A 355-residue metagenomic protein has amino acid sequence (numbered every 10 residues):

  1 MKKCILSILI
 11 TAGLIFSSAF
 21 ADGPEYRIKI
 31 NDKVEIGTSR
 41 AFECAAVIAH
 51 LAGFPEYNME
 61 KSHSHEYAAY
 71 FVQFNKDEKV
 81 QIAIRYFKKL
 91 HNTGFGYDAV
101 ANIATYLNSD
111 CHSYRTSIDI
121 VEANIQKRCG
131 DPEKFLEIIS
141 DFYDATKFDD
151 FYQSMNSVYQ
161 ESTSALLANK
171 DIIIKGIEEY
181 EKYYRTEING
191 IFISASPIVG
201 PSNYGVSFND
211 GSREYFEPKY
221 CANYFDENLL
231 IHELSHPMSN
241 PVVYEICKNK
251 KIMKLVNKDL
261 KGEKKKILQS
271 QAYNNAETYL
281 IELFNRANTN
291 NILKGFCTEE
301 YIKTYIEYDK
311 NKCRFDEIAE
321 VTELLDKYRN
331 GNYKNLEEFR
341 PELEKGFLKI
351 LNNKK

Functional and structural regions predicted by a protein language model:
S7-I15: Bacterial N-terminal signal peptides
D22-C111, C313-E337: N-terminal mature-domain "stem" immediately C-terminal to a signal peptide or N-terminal signal-anchor/transmembrane
V80-I173: Long, mid-chain structured domain cores
R115-N124, I177-K182, S194-E227: Active-site scaffold of zinc-dependent metalloenzymes
F151-F208: Auxiliary, metal-adjacent structural segments of Zn-dependent hydrolase domains
Y224-K248: Active-site recognition of the HExxH zinc-binding catalytic motif
V242-L268: Post-HEXXH active-site segment of zinc metalloproteases
A287-K355: Pan-zinc metallopeptidase signature
